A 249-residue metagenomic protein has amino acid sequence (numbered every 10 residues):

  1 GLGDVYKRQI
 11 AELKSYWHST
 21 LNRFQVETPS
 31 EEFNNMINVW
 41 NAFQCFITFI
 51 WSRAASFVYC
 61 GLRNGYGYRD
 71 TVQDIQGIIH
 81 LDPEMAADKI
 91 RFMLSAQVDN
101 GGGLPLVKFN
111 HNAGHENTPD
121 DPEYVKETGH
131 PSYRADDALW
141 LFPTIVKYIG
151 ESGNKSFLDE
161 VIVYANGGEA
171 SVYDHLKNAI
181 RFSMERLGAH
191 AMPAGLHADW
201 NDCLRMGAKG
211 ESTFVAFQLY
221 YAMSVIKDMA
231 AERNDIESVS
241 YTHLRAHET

Functional and structural regions predicted by a protein language model:
G1-Q9, T242-T249: Conserved small/polar residues in nucleotide/adenosyl-binding loops
E12-L62, D88, F92: Low-complexity, Ser/Thr/Pro/Gly-enriched N-terminal "stalk/linker" regions
V26-S30, N64, P131, E169 (+3 more regions): Hydrophobic alpha-helical scaffolding
F33, A86, L176, V239-S240: Hydrophobic packing residues in well-ordered alpha-helices of helical domains and bundles
A54-R63, N110-H111, V125-T128, L196-T213: Active-site-adjacent structural elements in folded domains
Y66, T71, I75-A86, I90-H190 (+1 more regions): Aromatic-rich carbohydrate-recognition surfaces in CAZymes
L104-P105, Y220-A246: Catalytic cores of carbohydrate-active enzymes
H190-L196: Fungal transcription factor middle regulatory core
